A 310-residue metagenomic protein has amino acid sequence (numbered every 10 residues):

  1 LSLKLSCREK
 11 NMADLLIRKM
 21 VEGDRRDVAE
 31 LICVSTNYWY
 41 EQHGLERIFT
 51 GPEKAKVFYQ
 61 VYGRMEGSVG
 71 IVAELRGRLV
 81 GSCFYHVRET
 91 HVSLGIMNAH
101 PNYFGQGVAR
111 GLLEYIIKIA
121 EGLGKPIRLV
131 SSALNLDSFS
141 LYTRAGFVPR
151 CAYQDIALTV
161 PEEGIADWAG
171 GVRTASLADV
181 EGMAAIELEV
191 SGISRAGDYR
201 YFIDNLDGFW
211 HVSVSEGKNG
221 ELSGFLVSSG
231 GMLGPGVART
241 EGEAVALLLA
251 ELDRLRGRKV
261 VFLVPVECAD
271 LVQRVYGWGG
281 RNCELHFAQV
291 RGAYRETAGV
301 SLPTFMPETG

Functional and structural regions predicted by a protein language model:
L3-G23, T159-L177: Conserved N-terminal entry element of GNAT/NAT acetyltransferase domains
E22-H43, G164-I165, L177-E189, V300-P303 (+1 more regions): A short, well-structured alpha-helix characteristic of acyl/acetyltransferase catalytic modules
V28, E121, R144-G231, G242: Amide-forming acyltransferase catalytic core, primarily the GNAT-like/NAT-type and related acyltransferase folds
E30-G70, E74-L79, E189-V212, G217: Active-site rim helix/loop that mediates acceptor-substrate recognition in acyltransferases
G70-V72, R78-H86, S93-N98, N219-G234: Conserved beta-strand in the GNAT
V92-G95, A120-L134, R256-V266: Conserved GNAT acetyl-CoA-binding A-motif
A99, G105-K118, R144, E241-D253: Conserved acetyl-CoA-binding loop-helix of GNAT-fold acetyltransferases
L134, A145-G164, S229-G231, P235-R239 (+1 more regions): Active-site/acyl-donor-binding loops of N-acyltransferases
